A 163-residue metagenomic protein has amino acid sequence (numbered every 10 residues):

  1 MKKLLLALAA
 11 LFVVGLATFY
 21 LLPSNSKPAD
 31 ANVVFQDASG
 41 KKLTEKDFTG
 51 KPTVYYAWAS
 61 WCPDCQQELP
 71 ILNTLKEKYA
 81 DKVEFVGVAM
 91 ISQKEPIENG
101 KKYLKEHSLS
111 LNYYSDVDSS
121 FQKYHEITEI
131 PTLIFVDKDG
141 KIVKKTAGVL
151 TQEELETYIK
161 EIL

Functional and structural regions predicted by a protein language model:
M1-V34, Y158: N-terminal targeting signals for export/organelle localization
V33-T53: A short beta-strand-turn-helix
K51-T53, W58-W61, E129: Short pre-active-site segment immediately N-terminal to redox-active cysteine/selenocysteine motifs in thiol-based
V54-Y55, F85, L133: Hydrophobic beta-strand anchors of alpha/beta hydrolase catalytic cores
A57-T74: Conserved redox-active cysteine motifs that mediate thiol-disulfide chemistry, especially di-cysteine Cys-X(1-2)-Cys
A80-V117: Conserved segment of the thioredoxin-like fold in thiol-based oxidoreductases
Y103-D137: Short, internal strand/loop/helix patches that form the active-site neighborhood or redox-interaction surface
F135-L163: Thiol-/selenol-based redox modules, centered on thioredoxin-like and closely related oxidoreductase domains
